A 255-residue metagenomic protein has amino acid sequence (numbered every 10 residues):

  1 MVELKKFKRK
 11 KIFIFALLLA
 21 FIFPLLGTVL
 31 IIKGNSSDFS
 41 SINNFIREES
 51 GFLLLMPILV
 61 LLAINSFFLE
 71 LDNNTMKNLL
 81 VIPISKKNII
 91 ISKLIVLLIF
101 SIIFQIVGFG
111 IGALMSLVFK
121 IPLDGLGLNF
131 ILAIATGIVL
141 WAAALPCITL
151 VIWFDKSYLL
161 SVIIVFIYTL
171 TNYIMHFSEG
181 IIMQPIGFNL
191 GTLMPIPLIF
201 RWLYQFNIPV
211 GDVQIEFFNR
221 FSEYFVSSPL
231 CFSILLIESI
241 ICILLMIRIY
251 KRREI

Functional and structural regions predicted by a protein language model:
M1, F67-L80, C147-Q184: Cytoplasmic juxtamembrane interface segments
M1-L17: Aromatic- and glycine-rich beta-strand/loop motifs that create alpha-glucan
A16-A20, K93-L94, V165-F166, L235: Residue-level recognition of transmembrane alpha-helices in multi-pass small-molecule transporters/permeases
F21-I64, S92-Y158, Y224-S228, F232: Secretory targeting signals
G34-I42, V162, F166, L170-I249: Terminal transmembrane helical anchor/hairpin motif
S66-L98: Helix-loop-helix units of permease transmembrane domains in multi-pass membrane transporters, especially ABC
I249-I255: Short cytosolic juxtamembrane segments of multi-pass membrane proteins
